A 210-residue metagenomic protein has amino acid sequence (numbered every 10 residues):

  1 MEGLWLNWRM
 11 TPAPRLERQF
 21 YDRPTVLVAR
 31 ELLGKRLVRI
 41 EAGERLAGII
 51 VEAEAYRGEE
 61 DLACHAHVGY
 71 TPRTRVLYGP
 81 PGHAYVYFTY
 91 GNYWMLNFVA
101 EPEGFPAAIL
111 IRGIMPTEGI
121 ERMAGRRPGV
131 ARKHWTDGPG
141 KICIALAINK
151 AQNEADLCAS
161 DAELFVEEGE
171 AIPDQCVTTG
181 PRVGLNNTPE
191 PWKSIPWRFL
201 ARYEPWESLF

Functional and structural regions predicted by a protein language model:
M1-R9: N-terminal amphipathic/basic-hydrophobic helices that include classical n-h-c signal peptides and signal-anchor
W8-F210: Conserved, well-structured core segments that form or line functional sites
